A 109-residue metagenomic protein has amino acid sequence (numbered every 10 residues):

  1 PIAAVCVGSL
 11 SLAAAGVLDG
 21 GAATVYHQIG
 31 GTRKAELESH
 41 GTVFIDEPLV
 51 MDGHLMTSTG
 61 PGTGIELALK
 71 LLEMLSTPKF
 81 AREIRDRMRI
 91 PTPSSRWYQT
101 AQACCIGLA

Functional and structural regions predicted by a protein language model:
P1-A109: Active-site-adjacent pocket-lining segments in enzyme domains
